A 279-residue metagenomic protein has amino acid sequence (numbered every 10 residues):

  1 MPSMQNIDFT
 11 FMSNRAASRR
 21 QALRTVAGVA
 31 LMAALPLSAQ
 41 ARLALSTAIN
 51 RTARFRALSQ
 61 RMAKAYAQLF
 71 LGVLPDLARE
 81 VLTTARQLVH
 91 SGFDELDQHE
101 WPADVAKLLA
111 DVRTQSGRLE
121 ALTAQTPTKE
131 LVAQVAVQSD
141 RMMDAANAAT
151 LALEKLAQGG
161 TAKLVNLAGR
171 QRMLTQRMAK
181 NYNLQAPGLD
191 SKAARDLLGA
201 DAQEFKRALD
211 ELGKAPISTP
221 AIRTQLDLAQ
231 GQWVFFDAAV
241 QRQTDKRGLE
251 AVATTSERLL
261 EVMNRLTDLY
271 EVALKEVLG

Functional and structural regions predicted by a protein language model:
M1-A17, G28-L35: N-terminal secretory signal peptides
L37-A41: Sec/Tat signal peptide C-region and signal peptidase I cleavage site
R42-G279: Mature extracytoplasmic or organellar-lumen-exposed domains after removal of signal/transit peptides
